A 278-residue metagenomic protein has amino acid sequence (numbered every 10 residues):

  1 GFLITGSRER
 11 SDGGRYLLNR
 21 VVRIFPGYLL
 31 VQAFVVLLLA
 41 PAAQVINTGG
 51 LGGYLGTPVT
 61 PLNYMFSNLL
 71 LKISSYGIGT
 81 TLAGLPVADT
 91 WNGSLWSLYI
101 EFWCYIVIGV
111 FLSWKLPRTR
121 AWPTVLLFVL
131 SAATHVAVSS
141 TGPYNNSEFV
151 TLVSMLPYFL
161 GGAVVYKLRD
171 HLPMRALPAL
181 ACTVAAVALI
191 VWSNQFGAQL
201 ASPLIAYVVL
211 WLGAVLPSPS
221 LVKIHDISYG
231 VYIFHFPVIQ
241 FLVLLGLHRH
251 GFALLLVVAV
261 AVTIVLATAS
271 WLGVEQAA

Functional and structural regions predicted by a protein language model:
G1-G52, V238, V262, S270-A278: Juxtamembrane transmembrane-helix termini
G1-G6, C104, I108-L116, Y158-D170 (+6 more regions): Hydrophobic transmembrane alpha-helices
L17, F25, Y99, T124-L126 (+4 more regions): Hydrophobic alpha-helical transmembrane segments
I24-F102, I205-A206: Membrane-interface helix-loop-helix regions
L29, A33-L37, P41, I106-V110 (+7 more regions): Generic alpha-helical transmembrane segments of integral inner-membrane proteins, especially permease/transport modules
P86-I100, V138-Y158, R169-A176, V187-V209 (+1 more regions): Interfacial loop-to-helix transition and helix-capping segments at the boundaries of transmembrane helices
F102-S131, Y166-P178, H248-G251: Solvent-exposed interhelical
V184-Q276: Alpha-helical transmembrane segments of multi-pass integral membrane proteins
